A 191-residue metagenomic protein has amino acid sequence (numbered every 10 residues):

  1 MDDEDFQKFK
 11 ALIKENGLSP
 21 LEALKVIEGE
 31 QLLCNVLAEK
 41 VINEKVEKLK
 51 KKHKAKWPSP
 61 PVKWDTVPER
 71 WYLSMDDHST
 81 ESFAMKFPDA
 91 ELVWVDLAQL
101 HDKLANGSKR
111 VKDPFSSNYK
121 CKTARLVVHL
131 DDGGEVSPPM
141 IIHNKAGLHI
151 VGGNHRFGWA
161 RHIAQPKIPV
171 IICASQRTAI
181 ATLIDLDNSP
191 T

Functional and structural regions predicted by a protein language model:
M1-E30, A38, N144-T191: Basic- and aromatic-enriched surface patches that contact anionic nucleotides/nucleic acids
M1-H78: N-terminal extension/subdomain marker
D2, V26, E30-K56, M85-V151 (+1 more regions): Short alpha-helix boundary/capping and kink motifs at helix termini
P20, P58-P61, P68, P88 (+4 more regions): Proline-rich intrinsically disordered, low-complexity coils
D77-H78, L97, N188: Short linear motifs in intrinsically disordered/low-complexity regions
H78-S79, K86: Membrane- and cytoskeleton-facing regulatory interfaces of eukaryotic small-GTPase pathways
